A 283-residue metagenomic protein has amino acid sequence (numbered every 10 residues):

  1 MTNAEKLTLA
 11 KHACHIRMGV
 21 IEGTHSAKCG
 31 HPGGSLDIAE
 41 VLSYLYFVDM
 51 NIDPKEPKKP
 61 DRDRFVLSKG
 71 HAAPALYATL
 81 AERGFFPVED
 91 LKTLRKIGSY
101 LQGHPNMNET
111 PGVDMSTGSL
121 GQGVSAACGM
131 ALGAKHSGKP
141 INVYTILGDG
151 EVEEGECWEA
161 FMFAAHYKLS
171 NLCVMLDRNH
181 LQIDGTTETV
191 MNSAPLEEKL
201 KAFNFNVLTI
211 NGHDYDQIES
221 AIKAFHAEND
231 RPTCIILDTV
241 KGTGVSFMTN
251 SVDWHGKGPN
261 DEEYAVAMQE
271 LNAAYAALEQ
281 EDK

Functional and structural regions predicted by a protein language model:
M1-I16: N-terminal hydrophobic or amphipathic helices/low-complexity stretches enriched in small/hydrophobic/Pro/Gly
A13-C29, D177-N179: N-terminal capping segment at the start of a domain
V20-G23, S35-H166: Cofactor-binding active-site loop characterized by glycine-rich and histidine/acidic residues
D63-F65, I141-T145, L172, R231-T239: Generic beta-sheet signal
H71-A72, L76, N179-H180, D214 (+1 more regions): Glycine-rich beta-alpha junction loops
Y77-T79, N106, E156-W158, D184-E188 (+2 more regions): Short acidic, glycine/serine/threonine-rich loops at helix termini
G112, S116-S119, V124-A227: Thiamine diphosphate
F205, Y215-K283: Glycine/aspartate-rich loop-and-adjacent alpha/beta segment that forms the canonical ThDP
